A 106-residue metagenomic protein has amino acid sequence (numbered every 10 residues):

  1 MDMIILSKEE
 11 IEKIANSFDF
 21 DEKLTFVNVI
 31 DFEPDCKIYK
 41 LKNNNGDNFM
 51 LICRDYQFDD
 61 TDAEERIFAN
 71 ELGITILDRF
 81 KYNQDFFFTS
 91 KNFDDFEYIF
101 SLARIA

Functional and structural regions predicted by a protein language model:
M1-V27: Juxta-kinase regulatory segment immediately upstream of eukaryotic protein kinase catalytic domains
I11, I52-F96: A conserved alpha-helical element in kinase catalytic cores
F20-N43: ATP-binding glycine-rich phosphate-binding loop
N44-N48: Glycine-centered tight beta-turn/hairpin loop motif at sheet-sheet or coil-to-beta transitions
D94-A106: Conserved short submotifs of the Hanks-type protein kinase catalytic core that shape the nucleotide-binding pocket
